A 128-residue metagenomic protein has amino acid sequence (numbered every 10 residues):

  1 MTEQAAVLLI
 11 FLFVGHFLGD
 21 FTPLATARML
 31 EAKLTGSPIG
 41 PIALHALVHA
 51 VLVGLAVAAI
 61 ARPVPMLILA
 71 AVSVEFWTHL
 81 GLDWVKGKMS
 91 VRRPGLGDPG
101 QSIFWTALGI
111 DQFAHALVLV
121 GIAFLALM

Functional and structural regions predicted by a protein language model:
M1-M128: Hydrophobic alpha-helical transmembrane segments
